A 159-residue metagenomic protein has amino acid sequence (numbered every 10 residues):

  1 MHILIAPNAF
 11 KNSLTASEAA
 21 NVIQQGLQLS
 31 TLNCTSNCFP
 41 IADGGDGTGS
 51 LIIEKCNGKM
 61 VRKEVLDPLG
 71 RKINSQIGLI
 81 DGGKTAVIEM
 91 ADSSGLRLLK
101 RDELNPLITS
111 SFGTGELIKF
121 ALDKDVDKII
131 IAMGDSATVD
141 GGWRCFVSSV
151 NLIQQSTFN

Functional and structural regions predicted by a protein language model:
H2-M133, A137-N159: N-terminal loops that bind phosphate or other acidic moieties and the adjacent beta-alpha structural core
